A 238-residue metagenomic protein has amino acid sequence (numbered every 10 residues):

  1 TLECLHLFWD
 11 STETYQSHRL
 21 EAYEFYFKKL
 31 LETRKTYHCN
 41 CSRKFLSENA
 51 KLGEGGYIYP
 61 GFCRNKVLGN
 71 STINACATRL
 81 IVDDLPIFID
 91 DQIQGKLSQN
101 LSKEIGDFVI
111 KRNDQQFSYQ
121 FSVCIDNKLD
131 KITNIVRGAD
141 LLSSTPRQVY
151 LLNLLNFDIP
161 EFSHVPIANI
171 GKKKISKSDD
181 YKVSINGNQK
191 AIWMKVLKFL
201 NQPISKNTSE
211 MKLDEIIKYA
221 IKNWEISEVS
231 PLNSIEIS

Functional and structural regions predicted by a protein language model:
T1-E54, A139-F157, T208-M211, E215: N-terminal Rossmann-like or analogous alpha/beta NTP/dinucleotide-binding catalytic cores that position adenine
L2, W9, Y15, L20 (+9 more regions): Bulky hydrophobic/aromatic packing residues
E3-C4, H18-R19, I81, D140 (+2 more regions): Poly-acidic low-complexity segments
H6, L31, A50, E54 (+3 more regions): Generic secondary-structure transition motif, activating predominantly at the C-termini of alpha-helices
L30-R43, Q94-S102, G171, M211-L232: A short, terminal or domain-edge coil/loop segment
H38, K44-N186, I204, I237-S238: Active-site cores that bind ATP or allylic diphosphates and position pyrophosphate for catalysis
S176-S238: Conserved catalytic-core subdomain
